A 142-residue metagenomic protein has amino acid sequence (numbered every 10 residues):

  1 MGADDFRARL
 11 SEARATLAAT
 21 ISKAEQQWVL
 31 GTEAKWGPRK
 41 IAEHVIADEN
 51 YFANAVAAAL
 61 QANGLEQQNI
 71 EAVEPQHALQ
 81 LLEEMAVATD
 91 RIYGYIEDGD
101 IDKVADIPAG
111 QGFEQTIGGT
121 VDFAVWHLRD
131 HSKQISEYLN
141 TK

Functional and structural regions predicted by a protein language model:
M1-A8, I46-Q111, N140-K142: Short, helix-capping/interhelical loops that line the mouth of catalytic, cofactor-, or ligand-binding pockets
M1-Q27: Long, hydrophobic N-terminal alpha-helical segment
A13, T20-K23, A42, I46-D48 (+3 more regions): Small-side-chain structural scaffolding
T16-K23, A88-Y95, D130, Q134: Solvent-exposed, charged/polar functional surfaces in cytosolic regulatory/catalytic domains
Q26-Q68, I107-K142: Short, contiguous alpha-helical
